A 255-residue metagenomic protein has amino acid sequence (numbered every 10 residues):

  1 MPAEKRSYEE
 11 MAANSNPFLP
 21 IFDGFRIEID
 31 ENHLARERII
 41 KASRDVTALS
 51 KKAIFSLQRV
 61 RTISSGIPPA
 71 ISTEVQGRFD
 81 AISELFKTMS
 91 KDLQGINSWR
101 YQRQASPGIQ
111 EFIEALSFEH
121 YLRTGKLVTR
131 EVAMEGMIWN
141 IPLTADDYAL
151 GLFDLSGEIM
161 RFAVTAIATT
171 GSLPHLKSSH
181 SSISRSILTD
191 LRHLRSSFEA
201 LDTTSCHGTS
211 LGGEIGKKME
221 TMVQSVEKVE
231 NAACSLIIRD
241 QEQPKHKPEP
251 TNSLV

Functional and structural regions predicted by a protein language model:
M1-I27, R44: Acidic, low-complexity proline/glycine-rich segments
P2-K5, M11, E199, T203-V255: C-terminal accessory extensions/subdomains outside the catalytic/core fold
P17-L34, G66, Q94-I96, T129-I141 (+1 more regions): Short, charged/polar, low-complexity loop and linker segments that flank or interrupt alpha-helical bundles
I27, E31-D45, I67-E74, R100-P107 (+5 more regions): Non-transmembrane, amphipathic alpha-helical segments
R36, A53-S64, M89, L93-I96 (+4 more regions): Secondary-structure edge/capping motif, primarily at the C-terminal ends of alpha-helices and the immediately following
R38-K41, D45-A48, K52, E74-T88 (+11 more regions): Charged, amphipathic alpha-helical oligomerization/scaffolding segments
P68-N140: Long, charged all-alpha helical bundle/coiled-coil segments in cytosolic proteins
I138-D190, L194, F198: Surface-exposed interaction/gating patches
